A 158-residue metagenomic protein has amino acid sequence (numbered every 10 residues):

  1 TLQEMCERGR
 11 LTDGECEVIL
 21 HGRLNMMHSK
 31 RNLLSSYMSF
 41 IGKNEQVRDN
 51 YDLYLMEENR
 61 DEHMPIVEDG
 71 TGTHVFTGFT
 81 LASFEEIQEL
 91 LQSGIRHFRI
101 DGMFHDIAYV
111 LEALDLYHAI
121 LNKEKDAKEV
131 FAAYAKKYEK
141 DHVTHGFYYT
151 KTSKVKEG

Functional and structural regions predicted by a protein language model:
T1-G158: Active-site pocket-lining/capping segments in soluble small-molecule metabolic enzymes
